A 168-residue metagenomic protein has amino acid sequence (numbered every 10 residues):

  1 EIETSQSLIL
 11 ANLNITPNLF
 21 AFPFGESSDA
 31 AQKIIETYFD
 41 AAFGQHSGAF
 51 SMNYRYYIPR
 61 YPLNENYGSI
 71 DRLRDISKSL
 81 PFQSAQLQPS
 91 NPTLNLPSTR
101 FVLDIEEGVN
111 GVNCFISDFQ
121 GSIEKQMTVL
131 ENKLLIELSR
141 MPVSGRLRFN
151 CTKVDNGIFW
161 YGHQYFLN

Functional and structural regions predicted by a protein language model:
E1-L167: C-terminal active-site subregion of NodB/CE4 polysaccharide deacetylases
